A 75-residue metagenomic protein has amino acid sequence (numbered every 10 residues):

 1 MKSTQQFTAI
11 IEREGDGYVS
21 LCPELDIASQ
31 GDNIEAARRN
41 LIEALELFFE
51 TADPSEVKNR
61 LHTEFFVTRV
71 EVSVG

Functional and structural regions predicted by a protein language model:
M1-Q6, I10, E35, R39-G75: Short, charged, surface-exposed hinge/linker loops at domain edges that act as mobile lids or interdomain connectors
Q5-C22: Short aromatic-glycine-(Arg/Gly/Cys) micro-motifs in beta-strand/loop hairpins
R13-G15, S29, S73: Intrinsically disordered, low-complexity segments enriched in small/polar residues
Y18-S20, I27, P54: Preference for short coil/turn "hinge" residues that link or interrupt alpha-helices
L25-I34: A short, exposed loop/beta-hairpin motif centered on an aromatic-Gly-Thr core
